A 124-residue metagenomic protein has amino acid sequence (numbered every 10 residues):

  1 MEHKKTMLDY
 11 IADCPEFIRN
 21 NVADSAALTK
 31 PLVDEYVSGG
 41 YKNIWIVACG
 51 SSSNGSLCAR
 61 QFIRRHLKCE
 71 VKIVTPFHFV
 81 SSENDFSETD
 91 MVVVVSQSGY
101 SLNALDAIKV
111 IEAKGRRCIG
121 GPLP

Functional and structural regions predicted by a protein language model:
M1-G39: Cofactor-/ligand-binding subdomain signature composed of acidic, glycine-rich, tryptophan-containing flexible loops
A27-K30, V37-P124: Glycine-rich phosphate-binding loops that contact phosphosugars or nucleotide phosphates
